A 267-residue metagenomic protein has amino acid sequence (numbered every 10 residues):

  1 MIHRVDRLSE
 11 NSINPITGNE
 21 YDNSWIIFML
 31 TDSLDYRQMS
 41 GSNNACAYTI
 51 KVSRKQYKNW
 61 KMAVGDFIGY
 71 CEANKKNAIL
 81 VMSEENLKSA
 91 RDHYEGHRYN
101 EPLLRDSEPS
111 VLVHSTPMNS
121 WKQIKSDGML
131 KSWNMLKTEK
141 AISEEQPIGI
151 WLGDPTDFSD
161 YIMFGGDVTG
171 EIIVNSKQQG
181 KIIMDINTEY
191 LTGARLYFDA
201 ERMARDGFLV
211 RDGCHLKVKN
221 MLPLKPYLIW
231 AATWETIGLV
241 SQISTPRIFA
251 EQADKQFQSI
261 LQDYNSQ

Functional and structural regions predicted by a protein language model:
M1-S107, T156-D160, T169-Q267: Conserved NAD+-utilizing ADP-ribose enzyme module
Q56-D66, W121-S176: Glycine-rich loop/turn
R91-M135: Short, extreme N-terminal leader segments that mark the start of a protein/domain
S115-P117, G166, F198: Hydrophobic side chains in beta-strands
